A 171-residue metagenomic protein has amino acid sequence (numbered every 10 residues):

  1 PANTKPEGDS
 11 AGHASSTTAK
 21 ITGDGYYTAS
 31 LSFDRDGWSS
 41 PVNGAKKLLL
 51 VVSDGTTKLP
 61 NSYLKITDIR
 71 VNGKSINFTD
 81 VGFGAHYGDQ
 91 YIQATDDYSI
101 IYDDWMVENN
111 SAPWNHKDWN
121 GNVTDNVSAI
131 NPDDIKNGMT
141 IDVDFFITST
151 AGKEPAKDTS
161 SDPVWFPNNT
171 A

Functional and structural regions predicted by a protein language model:
T4-S15, G84-A129: Surface-exposed intrinsically disordered loops and tails
T22, N43, D134-K136: Surface-exposed coil/turn segments at beta-strand junctions on protein surfaces, enriched
Y26-D36, Q93-A94: Exposed aromatic-hydrophobic patches
T28-S32, V51, R70, T140-F146: Residues within well-ordered beta-strands of beta-sheet-rich folds
S32-N61, K117-V127, G138: Extracellular beta-strand ligand-recognition surfaces/modules
N43-L49, G152-P167: Beta-strand acidic-aromatic groove motif in beta-rich domains, primarily in extracellular
K58-D80, T140, V164-F166: Exposed low-complexity, polar/acidic, P/S/T/G-rich flexible segments that act as propeptides, protease-susceptible
V123-K157: Ser/Thr/Pro-rich, low-complexity mucin-like regions that serve as glycosylated stalks/linkers or repetitive adhesive
